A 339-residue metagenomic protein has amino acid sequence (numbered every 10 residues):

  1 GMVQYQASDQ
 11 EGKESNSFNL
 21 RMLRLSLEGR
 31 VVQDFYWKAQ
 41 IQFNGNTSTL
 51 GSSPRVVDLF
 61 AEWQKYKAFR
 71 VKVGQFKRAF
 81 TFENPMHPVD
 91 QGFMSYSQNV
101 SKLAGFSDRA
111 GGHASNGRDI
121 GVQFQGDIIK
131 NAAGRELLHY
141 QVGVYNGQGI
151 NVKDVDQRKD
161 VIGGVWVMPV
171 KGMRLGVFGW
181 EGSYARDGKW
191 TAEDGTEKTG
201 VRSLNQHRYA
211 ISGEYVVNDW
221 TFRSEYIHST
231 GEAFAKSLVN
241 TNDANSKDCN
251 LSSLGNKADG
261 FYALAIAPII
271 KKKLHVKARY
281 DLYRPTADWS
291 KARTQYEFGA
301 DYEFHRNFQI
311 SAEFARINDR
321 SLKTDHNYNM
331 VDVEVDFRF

Functional and structural regions predicted by a protein language model:
M2-I150, V155-I162, W166-L175, Y262-P268 (+4 more regions): Outer membrane beta-barrel
Q10-K13, V32, F60-Q64, Q75 (+3 more regions): Outer-membrane beta-barrel pore domains
